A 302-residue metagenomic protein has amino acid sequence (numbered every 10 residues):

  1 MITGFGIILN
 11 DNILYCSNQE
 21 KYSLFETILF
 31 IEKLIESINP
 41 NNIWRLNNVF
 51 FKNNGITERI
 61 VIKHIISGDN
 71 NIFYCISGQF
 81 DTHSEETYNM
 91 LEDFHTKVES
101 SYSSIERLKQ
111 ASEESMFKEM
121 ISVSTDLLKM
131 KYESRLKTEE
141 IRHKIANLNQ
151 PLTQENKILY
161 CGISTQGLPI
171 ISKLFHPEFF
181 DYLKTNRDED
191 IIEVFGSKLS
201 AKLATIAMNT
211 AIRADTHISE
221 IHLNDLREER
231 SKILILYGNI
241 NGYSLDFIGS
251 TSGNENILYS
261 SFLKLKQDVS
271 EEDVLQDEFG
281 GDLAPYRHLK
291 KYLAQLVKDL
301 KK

Functional and structural regions predicted by a protein language model:
M1-I2, N10-I158, G167-K302: Acidic, low-complexity cytosolic segments
